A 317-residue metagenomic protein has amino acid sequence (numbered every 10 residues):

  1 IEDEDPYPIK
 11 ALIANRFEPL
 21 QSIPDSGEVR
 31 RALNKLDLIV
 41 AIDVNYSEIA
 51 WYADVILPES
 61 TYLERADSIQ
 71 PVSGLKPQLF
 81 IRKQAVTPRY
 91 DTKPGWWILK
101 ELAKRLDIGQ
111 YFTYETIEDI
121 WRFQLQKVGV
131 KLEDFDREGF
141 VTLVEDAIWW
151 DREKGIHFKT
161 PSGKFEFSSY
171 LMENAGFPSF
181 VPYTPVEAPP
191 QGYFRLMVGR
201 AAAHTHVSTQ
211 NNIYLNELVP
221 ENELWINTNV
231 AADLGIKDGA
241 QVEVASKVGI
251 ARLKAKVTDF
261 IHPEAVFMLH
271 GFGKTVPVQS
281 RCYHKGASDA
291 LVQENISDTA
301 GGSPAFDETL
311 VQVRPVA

Functional and structural regions predicted by a protein language model:
E2-I9, F17-S22, A41, F194-H204 (+1 more regions): C-terminal substrate/ligand-recognition segments
L12, I39, I56-P58: Short, well-ordered beta-strand core segments
I13, Q78-T87: Flexible glycine/proline-enriched surface loops and loop-helix/loop-strand junctions
P19-I23, S47-W51, E64-D67, E173-A175 (+6 more regions): Flexible loop/turn segments at secondary-structure boundaries
D25-K35: Catalytic-core regions built around general acid/base machinery
S47-I81: Flexible glycine/proline-rich, aromatic-decorated loop/lid segments
A85, R89, P94-G139, T209-W225 (+1 more regions): Long, contiguous, secondary-structure-rich segments that constitute the structural scaffold of globular domains
E118-Y214: Long, low-complexity segments enriched in small/aliphatic residues
